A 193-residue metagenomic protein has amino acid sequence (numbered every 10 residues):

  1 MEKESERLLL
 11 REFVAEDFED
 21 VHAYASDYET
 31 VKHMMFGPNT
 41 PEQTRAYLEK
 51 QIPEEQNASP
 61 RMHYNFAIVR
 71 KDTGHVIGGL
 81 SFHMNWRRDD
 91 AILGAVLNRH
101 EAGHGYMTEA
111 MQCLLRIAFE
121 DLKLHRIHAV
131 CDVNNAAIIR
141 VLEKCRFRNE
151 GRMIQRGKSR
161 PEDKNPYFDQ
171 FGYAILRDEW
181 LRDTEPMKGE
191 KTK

Functional and structural regions predicted by a protein language model:
M1-E29, V69-K193: Acyl-donor (CoA/ACP) binding surface of acyl/acetyltransferases
H22, F36, A58-P60, D89: Short, surface-exposed helix-loop/turn micro-motifs enriched in polar/charged residues
E29-I52: Conserved GNAT-fold acetyl-CoA-binding loop/helix
T30, N39, N57-R61, I127: Secondary-structure boundary/capping residues
K32-M34, R61-H63, R182-T184: Short, hydrophobic secondary-structure boundary micro-motifs
M35-F36, Y64-F66, K158: Short linear capping/connector segments at secondary-structure termini
N39-T40, Y64, N134: Short, conserved alpha-helical segments within structured domains
Q51-A67: A short helix-loop-beta-strand connector motif used in the catalytic cores of GNAT acetyltransferases and, in some
